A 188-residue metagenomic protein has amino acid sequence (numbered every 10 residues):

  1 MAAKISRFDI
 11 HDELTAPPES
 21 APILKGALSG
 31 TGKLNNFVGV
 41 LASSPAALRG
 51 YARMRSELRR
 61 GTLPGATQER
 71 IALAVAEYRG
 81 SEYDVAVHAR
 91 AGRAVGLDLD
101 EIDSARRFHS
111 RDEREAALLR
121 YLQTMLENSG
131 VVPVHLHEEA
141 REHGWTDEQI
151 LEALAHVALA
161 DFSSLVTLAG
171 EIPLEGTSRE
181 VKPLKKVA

Functional and structural regions predicted by a protein language model:
M1-A188: Hydrophobic alpha-helical segments
